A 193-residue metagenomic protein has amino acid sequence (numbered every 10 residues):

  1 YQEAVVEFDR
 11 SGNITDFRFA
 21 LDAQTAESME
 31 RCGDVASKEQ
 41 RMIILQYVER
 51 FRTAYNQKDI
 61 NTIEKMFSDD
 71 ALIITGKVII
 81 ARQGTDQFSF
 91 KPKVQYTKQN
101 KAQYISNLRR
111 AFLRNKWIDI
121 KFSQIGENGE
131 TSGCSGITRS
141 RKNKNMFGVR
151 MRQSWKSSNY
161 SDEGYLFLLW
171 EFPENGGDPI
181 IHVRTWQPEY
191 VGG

Functional and structural regions predicted by a protein language model:
Y1-E7, D86-E163: Surface-exposed, charged secondary-structure patches
Y1-F17, Q187, G192-G193: Amphipathic, hydrophobic N-terminal targeting peptides for secretion and organelle import
V6-I14, K142-K144, W170-I181: Short, solvent-exposed coil/turn segments at beta-strand boundaries
G12-Q57, N61, K65: Short, low-complexity N-terminal intrinsically disordered segments enriched in polar/charged residues
R18-S28, R152-S157, H182-G193: Short, solvent-exposed aromatic-acidic interface loops
M29-C32, I80-P92: Acidic/histidine-rich, surface-exposed loop or edge segments in extracytoplasmic proteins
R52-N56, S68-L72, R109-W117: Sec-exported extracytoplasmic/periplasmic mature domains
D59-Q83: Short, well-ordered alpha-helical segments enriched in acidic and aromatic residues
